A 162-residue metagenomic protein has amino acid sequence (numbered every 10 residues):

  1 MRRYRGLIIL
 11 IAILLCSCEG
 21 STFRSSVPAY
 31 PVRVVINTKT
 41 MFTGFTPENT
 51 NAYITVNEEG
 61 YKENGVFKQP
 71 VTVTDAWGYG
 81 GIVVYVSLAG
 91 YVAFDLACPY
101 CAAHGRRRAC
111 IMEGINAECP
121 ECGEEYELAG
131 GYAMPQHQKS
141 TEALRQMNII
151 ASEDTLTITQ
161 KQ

Functional and structural regions predicted by a protein language model:
R2-I9: Sec-dependent signal peptide recognition, specifically the positively charged N-region followed immediately by
A12, V92, E113-N116: Processing junctions and N-termini across compartments
L14-S17: C-terminal motif of bacterial Sec signal peptides marking the signal peptidase cleavage site
S21-I111, G130, R145-Q162: N-terminal pre-ligand scaffold of iron-sulfur
C101, C122-E124: Short Cys/His-rich metal-coordination motifs, predominantly Zn2+-binding knuckles/fingers
C110-G114, S140-T141: Short linker/helix segments within small regulatory modules
E125-Q138: Short metal-binding segments enriched for Cys and/or His
